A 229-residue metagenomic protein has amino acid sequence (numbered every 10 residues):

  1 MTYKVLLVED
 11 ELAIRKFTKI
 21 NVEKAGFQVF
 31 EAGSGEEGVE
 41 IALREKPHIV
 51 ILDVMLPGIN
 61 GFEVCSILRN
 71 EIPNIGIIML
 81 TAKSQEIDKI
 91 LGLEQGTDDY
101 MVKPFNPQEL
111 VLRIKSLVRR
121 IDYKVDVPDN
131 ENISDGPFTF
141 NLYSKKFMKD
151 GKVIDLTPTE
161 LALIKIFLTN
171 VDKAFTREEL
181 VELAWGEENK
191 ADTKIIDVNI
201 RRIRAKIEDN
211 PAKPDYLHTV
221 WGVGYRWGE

Functional and structural regions predicted by a protein language model:
M1-K124: N-terminal/domain-start alpha-helical segments
K4, S116-A174, E178: Short, Lys/Arg-enriched segments at the junction into DNA-binding effector domains of transcriptional regulators
F17, D197-V198: Conserved alpha-helix in the HATPase_c
S66, E94, V102, L112-I114 (+7 more regions): A cross-family signal for key residues in well-ordered alpha-helices that form functional helical elements
Q108, K173-A184: Short coil-to-helix segment of the ABC ATPase nucleotide-binding domain corresponding to the Q-loop/switch region
V125-D126, D155, I200, R204-E229: DNA-binding patch around the recognition helix
E188-A191: Conserved micro-motifs of the catalytic ATP-binding
